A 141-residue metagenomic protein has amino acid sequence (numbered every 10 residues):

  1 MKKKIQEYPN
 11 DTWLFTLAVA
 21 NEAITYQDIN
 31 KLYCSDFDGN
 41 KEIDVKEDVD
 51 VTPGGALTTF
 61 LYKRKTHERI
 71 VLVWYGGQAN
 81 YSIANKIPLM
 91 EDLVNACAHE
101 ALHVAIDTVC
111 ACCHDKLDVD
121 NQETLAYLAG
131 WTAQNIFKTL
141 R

Functional and structural regions predicted by a protein language model:
M1-G39: Charge-rich, low-complexity N-terminal segments
S35-E91, D107-T108: Active-site scaffold of zinc-dependent metalloenzymes
M90, V94, Q122-L125: Hydrophobic (often cysteine-bearing) scaffold residues that line and stabilize catalytic clefts of nucleotide/cofactor
N95-T108: Active-site recognition of the HExxH zinc-binding catalytic motif
D107-D115: Substrate-binding clefts and substrate-entry loops adjacent to catalytic sites of polymer-processing enzymes acting on
K116-R141: Post-HExxH zinc-binding segment in Zn-dependent metallohydrolases
